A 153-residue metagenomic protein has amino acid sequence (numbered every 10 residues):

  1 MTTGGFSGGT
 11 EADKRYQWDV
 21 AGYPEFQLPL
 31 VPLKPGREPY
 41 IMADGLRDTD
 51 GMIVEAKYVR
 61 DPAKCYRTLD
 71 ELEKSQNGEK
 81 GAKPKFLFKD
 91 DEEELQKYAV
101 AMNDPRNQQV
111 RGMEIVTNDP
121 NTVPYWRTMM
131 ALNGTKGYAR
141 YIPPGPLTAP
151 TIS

Functional and structural regions predicted by a protein language model:
M1-S153: Catalytic toxin/effector domains delivered as secreted proteins or via bacterial secretion systems
